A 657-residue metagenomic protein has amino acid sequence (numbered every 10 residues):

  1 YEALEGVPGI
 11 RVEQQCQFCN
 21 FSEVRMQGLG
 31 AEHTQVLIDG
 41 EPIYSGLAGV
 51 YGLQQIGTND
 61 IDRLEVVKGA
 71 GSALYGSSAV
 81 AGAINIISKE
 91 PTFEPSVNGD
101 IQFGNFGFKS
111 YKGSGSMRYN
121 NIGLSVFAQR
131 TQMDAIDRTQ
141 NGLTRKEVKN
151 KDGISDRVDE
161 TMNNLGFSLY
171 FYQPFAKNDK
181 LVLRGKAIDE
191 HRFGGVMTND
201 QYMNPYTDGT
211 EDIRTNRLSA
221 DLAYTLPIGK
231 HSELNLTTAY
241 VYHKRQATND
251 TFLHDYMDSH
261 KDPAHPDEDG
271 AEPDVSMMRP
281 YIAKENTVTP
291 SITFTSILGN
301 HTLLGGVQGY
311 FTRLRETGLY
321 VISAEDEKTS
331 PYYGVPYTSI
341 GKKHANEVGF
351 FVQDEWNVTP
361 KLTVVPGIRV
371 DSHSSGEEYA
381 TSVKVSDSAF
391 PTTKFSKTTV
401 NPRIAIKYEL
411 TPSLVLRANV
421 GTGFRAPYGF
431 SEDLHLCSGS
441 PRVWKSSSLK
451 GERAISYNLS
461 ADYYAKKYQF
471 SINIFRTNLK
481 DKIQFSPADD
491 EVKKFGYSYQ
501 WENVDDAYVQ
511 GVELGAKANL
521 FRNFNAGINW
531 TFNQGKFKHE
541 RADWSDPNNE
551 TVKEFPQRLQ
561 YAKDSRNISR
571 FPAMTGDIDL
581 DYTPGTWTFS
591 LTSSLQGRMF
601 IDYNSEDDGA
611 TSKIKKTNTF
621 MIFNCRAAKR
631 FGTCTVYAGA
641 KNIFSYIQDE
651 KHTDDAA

Functional and structural regions predicted by a protein language model:
L4-E41, D62: Extracytoplasmic beta-strand/coil segments of soluble accessory domains associated with Gram-negative outer-membrane
G6, E23, E41-K68: Short acidic/polar hinge/loop motifs at secondary-structure boundaries that mediate gating or recognition
F93-E94, Q102, M117-E211: Periplasmic-side early beta-strands and strand-to-turn transitions of outer-membrane beta-barrels
F127, Y172-P174, I213, D354 (+3 more regions): Conserved C-terminal beta-signal and adjacent last beta-strands/turns of outer-membrane beta-barrel proteins
F171-E190, I213-S382, E409, Y463-Y464 (+3 more regions): Face-selective signature of the C-terminal outer-membrane beta-barrel domain
H191, K244, R313-V321, D326-P331 (+8 more regions): Surface-exposed extracellular loop regions of Gram-negative outer-membrane beta-barrel proteins, predominantly
D208-P227, A283, T338-E347, T392-K397 (+9 more regions): Outer-membrane beta-barrel signature, preferentially recognizing the C-terminal barrel domain of Gram-negative
N357-P360, V364, S372, R476-N478 (+1 more regions): Gram-negative outer-membrane beta-barrel transporters
